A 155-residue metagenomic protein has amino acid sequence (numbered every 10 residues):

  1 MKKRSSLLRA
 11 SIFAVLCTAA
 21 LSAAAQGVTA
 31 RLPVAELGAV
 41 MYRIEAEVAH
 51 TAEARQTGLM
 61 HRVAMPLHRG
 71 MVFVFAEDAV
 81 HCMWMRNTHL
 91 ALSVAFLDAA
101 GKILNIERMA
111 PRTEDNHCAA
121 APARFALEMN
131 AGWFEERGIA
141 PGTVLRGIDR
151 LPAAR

Functional and structural regions predicted by a protein language model:
K2-I12: Bacterial N-terminal signal peptides that target proteins for export
A20-A24: N-terminal signal peptide c-region/cleavage motif recognized by signal peptidases
Q26-R155: Compact, glycine-rich, soluble single-domain proteins
